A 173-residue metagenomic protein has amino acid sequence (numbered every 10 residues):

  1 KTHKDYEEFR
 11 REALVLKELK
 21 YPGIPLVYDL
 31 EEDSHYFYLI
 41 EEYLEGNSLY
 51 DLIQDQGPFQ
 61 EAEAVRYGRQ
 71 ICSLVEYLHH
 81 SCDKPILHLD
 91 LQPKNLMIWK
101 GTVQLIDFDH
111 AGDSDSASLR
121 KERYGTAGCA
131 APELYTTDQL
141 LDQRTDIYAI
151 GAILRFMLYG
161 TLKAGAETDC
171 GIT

Functional and structural regions predicted by a protein language model:
T2-E18: AlphaC helix of the eukaryotic protein kinase fold
L30: Activation-segment/catalytic-loop signature of the eukaryotic protein kinase fold
S34-S48, L52: Conserved short submotifs of the Hanks-type protein kinase catalytic core that shape the nucleotide-binding pocket
S73-I86: Protein kinase catalytic-loop region centered on the HRD/HxD motif
R120-L134: Conserved activation segment of eukaryotic-like protein kinases, specifically the C-terminal portion of the activation
L134-Q143: Conserved end of the kinase activation segment
